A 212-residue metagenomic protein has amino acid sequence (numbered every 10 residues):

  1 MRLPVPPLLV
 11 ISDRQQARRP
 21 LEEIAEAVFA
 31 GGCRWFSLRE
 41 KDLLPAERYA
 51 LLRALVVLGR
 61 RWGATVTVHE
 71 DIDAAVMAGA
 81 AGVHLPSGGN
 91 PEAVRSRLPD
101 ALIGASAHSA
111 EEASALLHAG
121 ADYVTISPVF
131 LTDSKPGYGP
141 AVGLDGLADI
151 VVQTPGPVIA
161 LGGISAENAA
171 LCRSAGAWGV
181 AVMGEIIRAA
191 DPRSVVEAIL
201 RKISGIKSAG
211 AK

Functional and structural regions predicted by a protein language model:
M1-G89, A93-D122, G139, D149 (+3 more regions): Conserved N-terminal beta1-alpha1 strand-loop-helix module at the mouth
F130-T132: A short, flexible beta-alpha/helix-coil linker loop
S134-P136: Glycine/threonine-rich flexible loop motifs
G143-D145: Glycine-centered helix-coil hinge/cap
